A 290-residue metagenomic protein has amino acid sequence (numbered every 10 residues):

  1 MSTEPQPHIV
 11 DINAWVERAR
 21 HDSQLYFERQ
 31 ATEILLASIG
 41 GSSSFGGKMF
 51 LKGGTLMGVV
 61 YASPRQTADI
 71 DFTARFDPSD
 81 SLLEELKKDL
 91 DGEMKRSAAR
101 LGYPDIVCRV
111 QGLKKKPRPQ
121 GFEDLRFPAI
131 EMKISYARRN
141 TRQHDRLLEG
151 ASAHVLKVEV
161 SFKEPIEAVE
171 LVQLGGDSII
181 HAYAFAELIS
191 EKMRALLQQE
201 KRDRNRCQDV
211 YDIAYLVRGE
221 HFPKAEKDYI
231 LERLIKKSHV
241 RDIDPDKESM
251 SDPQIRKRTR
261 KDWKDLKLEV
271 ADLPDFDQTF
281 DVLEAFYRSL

Functional and structural regions predicted by a protein language model:
M1-M49, G58-I70, A74-L290: Structured mid-to-C-terminal alpha-helical surface segments
G54: Active-site glycine-centered loops adjacent to acidic/histidine catalytic or metal-binding residues that shape
